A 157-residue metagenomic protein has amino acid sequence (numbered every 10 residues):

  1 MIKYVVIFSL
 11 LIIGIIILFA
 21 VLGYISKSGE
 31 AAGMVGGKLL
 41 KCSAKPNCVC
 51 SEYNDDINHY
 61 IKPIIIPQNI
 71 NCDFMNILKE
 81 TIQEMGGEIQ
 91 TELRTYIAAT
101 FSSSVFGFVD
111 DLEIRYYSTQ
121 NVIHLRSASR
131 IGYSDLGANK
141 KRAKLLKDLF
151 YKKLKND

Functional and structural regions predicted by a protein language model:
Y4-F8, L18-D157: Ser/Thr-rich, low-complexity intrinsically disordered terminal regions
I13-I17: Helical transmembrane-bundle signal
